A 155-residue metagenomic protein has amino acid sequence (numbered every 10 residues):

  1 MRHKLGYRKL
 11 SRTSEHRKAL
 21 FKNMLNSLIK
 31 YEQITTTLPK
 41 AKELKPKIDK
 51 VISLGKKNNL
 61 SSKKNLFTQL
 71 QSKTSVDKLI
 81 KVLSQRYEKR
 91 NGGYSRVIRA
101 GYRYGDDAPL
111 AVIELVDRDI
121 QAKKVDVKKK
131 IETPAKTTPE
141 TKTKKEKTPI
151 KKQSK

Functional and structural regions predicted by a protein language model:
M1-I150, S154: Structured, basic alpha/beta domains of bacterial-type, RNA-associated proteins
